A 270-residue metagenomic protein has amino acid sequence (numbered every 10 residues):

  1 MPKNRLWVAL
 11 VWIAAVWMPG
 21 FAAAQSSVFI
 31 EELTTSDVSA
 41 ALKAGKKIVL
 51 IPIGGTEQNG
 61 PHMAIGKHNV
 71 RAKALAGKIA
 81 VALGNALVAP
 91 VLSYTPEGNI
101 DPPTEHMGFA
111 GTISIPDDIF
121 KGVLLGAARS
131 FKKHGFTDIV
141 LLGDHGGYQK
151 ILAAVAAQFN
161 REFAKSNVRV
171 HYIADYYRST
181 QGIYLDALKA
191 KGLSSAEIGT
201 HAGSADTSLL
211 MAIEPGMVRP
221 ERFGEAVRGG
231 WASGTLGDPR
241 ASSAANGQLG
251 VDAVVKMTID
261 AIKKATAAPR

Functional and structural regions predicted by a protein language model:
M1-N4: N-terminal secretory signal peptides that target proteins for export/translocation
W7-V8, N69: Generic alpha-helix initiation/capping and coil-helix boundary signal
V8-G20: Bacterial N-terminal signal peptides
A22-V140, D144-R270: Extended, histidine- and acidic-residue-enriched regions that form the cofactor-binding/catalytic faces
